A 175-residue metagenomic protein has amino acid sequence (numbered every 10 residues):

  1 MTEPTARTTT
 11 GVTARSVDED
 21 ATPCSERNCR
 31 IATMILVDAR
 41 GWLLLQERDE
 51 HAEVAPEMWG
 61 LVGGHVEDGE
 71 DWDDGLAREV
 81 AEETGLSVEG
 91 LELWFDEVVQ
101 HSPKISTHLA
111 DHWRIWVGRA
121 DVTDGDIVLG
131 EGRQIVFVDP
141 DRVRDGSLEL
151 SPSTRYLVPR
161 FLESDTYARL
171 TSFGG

Functional and structural regions predicted by a protein language model:
T2-I35, A39: Acidic, metal-coordinating catalytic segment for phosphate/diphosphate chemistry, firing primarily on the Nudix
S25-N28, A55-M58, T107-H112: A generic structural micro-feature
L36-V37, L45, A120, F137: Conserved hydrophobic "DFG−1" position in protein kinase catalytic cores
W42-E82: Conserved Nudix-box catalytic region and its N-terminal flanking loop in Nudix hydrolases and closely related
H65-G90, V99-S153: Unchanged
S153-G175: Charged phosphate-binding loop/patch that engages nucleotide di/tri-phosphates or the phosphate backbone of nucleic
